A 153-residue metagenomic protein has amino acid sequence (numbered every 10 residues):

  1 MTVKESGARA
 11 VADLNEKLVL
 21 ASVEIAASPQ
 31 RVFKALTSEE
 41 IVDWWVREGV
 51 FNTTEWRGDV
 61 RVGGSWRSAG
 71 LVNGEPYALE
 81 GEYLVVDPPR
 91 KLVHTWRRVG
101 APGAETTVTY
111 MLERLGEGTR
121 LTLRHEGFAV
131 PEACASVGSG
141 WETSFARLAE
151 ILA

Functional and structural regions predicted by a protein language model:
M1-E5, E126-A153: A conserved amphipathic terminal alpha-helix motif
M1-N52: Hydrophobic ligand-binding cavity/cleft-lining segments
L20, E40-P76: Short beta-edge strand/loop motif at the mouth of beta-sheet-based domains
V23, W56, L79-L84, W96 (+1 more regions): Hydrophobic/aromatic beta-strand elements that line small-molecule binding cavities or substrate pockets in beta-rich
P29-Q30, L84-R90, M111-R120: A short, structured loop/turn motif at beta-sheet edges
V32-L36, V42, W66, Y83 (+4 more regions): Hydrophobic pocket/interface hotspot
N73-E75, G100-A104: Short glycine/serine/proline-enriched coil/turn segments at secondary-structure junctions
R97-P102, R124-P131: Short, solvent-exposed aromatic-acidic interface loops
